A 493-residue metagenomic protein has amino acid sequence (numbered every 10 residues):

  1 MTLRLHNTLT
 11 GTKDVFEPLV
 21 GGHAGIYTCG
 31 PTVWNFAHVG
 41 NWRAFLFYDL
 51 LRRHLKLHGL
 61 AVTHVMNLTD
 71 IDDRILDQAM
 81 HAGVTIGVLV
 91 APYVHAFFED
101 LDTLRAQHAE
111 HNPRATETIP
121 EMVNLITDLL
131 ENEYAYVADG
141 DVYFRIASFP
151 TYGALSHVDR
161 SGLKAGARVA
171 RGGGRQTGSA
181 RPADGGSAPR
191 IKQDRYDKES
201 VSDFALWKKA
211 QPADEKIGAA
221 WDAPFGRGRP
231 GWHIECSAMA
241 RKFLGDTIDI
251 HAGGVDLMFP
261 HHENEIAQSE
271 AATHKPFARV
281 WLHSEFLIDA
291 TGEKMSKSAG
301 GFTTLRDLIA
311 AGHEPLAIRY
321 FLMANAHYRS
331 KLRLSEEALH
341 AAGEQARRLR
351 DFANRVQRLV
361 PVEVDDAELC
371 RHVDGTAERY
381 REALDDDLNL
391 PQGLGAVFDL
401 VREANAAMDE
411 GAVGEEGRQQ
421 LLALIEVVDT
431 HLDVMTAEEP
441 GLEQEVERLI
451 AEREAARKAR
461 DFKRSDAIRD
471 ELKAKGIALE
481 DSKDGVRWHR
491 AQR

Functional and structural regions predicted by a protein language model:
M1-W34, F45, D49, E99 (+1 more regions): Alpha-helical recognition segments enriched in aromatics with Gly/Pro capping that present substrate-recognition
T10-K13, L19-Q107, A188, W488: N-terminal, positively charged nucleic-acid-binding surface of large information/translation enzymes
A61-T63, E133-D139, A478-E480: Short, well-structured beta-strand/strand-turn elements
L68-D73, V94-F97, Q107-M122, G140-F149: Short, glycine/charge-rich beta-strand/loop segments that flank catalytic centers and engage negatively charged groups
A79-I86, E110-T116, G226, G254: The substrate-binding groove and active-site-proximal loops of carbohydrate-active enzymes, especially glycoside
E293-M295, G301-R493: Structural preference for alpha-helix termini/caps and helix-kink/transition segments
